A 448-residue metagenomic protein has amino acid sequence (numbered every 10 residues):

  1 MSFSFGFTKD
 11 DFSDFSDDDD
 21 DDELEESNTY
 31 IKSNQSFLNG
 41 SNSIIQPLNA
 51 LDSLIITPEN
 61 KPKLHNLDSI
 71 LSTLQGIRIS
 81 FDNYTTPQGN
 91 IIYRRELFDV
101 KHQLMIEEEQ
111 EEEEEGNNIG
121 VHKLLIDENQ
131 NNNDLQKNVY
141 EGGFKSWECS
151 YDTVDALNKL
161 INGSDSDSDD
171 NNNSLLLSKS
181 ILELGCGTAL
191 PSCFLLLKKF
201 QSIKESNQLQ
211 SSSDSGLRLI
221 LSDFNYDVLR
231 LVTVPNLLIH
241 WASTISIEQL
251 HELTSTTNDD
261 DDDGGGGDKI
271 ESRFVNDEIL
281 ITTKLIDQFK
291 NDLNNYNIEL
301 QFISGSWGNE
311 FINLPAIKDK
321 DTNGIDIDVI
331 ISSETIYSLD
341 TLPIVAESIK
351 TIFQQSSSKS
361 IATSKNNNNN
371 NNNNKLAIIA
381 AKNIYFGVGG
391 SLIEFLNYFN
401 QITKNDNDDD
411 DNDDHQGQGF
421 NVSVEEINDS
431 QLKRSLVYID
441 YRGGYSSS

Functional and structural regions predicted by a protein language model:
M1-N366, N371-S448: S-adenosylmethionine-dependent methyltransferases
